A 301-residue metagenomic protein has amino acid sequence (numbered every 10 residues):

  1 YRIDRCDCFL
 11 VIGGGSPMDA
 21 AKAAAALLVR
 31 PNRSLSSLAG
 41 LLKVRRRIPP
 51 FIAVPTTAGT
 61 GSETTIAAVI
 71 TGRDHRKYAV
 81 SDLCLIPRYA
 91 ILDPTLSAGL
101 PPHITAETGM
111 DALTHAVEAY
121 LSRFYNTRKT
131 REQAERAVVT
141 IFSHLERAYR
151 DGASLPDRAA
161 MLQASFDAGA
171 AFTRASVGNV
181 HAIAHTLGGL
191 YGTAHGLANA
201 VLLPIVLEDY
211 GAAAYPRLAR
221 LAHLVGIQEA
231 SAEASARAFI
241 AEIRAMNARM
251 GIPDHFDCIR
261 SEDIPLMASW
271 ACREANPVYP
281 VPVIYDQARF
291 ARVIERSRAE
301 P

Functional and structural regions predicted by a protein language model:
I3-T95: Glycine/threonine-rich beta-strand-loop-alpha-helix active-site module that forms ligand/phosphate-binding
A23, A112-A119, R136-R147, A160-Q163 (+9 more regions): Alpha-helical scaffold segments in soluble metabolic enzymes
A25-L28, N32, L42, A58 (+5 more regions): Short, well-ordered alpha-helical segments in soluble proteins
T60, H103, E107-D111, F124-V139 (+10 more regions): Electropositive phosphate-/nucleotide-binding environments in soluble metabolic enzymes
A67-A175: Carboxylate- and glycine-rich phosphate/diphosphate-binding segment that chelates Mg2+/Mn2+
A175-R244: C-terminal catalytic subdomain
L218, V225-P301: C-terminal charged capping/lid subdomain of soluble metabolic enzymes
